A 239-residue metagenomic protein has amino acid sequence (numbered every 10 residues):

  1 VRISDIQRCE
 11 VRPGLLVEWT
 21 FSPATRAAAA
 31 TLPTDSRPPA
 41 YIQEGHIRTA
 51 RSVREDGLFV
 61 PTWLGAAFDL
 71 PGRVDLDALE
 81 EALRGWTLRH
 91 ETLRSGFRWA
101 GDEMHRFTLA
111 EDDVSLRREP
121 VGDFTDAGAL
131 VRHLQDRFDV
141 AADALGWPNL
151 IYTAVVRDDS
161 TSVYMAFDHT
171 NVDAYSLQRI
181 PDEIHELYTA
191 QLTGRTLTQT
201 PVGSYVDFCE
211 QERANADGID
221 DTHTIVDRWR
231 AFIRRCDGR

Functional and structural regions predicted by a protein language model:
V1-E55, E81-F124, V202-R239: Short amphipathic alpha-helices and their capping loops
R2-E10, F124, V131, R137-F138 (+1 more regions): Active-site-proximal acidic secondary-structure segment that organizes catalysis
T25-P38, G57-A78, A144-M165, R239: Gly/Ser/Thr-rich phosphate-binding loops and adjoining beta-strand/alpha-helix segments that form adenosine-phosphate
P38, P71-T92, M165-D182: Acyl activation and transfer enzymes in specialized metabolism, enriched for ANL adenylate-forming modules
P39, P61, L76, E80 (+5 more regions): A structural signal for well-ordered alpha-helical scaffolds and beta->alpha junctions
Q43-E55, L64-R73, L83-G85, W99 (+6 more regions): Adenylate-forming
L76-D77, E103-L109, G128, S162-V163: Short, solvent-exposed polar/charged micro-motifs at secondary-structure junctions
L88-T92, D139, D143, T189 (+2 more regions): Generic structural signal for secondary-structure transition and capping sites
